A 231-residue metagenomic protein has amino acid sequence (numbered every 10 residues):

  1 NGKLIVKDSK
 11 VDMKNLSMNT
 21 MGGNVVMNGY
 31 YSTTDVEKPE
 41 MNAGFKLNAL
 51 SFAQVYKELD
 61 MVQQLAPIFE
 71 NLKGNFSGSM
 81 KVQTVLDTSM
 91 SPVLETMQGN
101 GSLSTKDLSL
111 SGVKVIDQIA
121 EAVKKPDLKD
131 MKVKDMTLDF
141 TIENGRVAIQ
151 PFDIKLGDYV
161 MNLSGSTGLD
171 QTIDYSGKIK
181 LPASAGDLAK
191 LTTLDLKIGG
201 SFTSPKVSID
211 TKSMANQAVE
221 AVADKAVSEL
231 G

Functional and structural regions predicted by a protein language model:
N1-N216: Small-residue helix/turn framework positions
T211-G231: Gram-negative outer-membrane assembly/targeting C-terminal domains
